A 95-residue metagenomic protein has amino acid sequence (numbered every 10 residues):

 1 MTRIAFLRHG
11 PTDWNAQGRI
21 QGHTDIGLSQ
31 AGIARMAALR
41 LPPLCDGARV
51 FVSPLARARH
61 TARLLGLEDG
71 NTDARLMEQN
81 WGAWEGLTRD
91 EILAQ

Functional and structural regions predicted by a protein language model:
T2, L7-E68: Active-site-proximal alpha-helix that buttresses catalytic centers in soluble enzyme cores
L65-Q95: Phosphate-handling substructures
